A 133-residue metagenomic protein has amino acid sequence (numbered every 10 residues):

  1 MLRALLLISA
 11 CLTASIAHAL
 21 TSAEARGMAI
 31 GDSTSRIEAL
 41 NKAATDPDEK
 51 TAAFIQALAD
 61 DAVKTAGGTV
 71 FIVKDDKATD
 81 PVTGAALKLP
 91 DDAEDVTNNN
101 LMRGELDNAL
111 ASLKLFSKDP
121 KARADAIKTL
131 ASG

Functional and structural regions predicted by a protein language model:
M1-I8: Sec-dependent signal peptide recognition, specifically the positively charged N-region followed immediately by
A14-I16: N-terminal signal peptide c-region/cleavage motif recognized by signal peptidases
A19-G133: Extended repeat-based scaffolds of very large eukaryotic assembly and lipid-transport proteins
